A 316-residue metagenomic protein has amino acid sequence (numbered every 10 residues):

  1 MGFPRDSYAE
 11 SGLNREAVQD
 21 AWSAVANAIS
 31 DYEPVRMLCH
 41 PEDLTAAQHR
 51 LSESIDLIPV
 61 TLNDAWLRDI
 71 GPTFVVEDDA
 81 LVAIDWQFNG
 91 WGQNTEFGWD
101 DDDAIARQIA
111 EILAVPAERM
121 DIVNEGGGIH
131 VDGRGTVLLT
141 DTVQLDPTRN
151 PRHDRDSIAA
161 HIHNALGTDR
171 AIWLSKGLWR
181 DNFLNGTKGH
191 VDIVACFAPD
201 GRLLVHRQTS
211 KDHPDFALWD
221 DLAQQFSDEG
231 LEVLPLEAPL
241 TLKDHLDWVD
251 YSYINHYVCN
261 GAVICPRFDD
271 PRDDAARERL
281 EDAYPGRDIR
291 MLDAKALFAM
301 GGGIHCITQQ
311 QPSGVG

Functional and structural regions predicted by a protein language model:
G2-G316: The feature marks the mature, well-folded catalytic cores of soluble enzymes
